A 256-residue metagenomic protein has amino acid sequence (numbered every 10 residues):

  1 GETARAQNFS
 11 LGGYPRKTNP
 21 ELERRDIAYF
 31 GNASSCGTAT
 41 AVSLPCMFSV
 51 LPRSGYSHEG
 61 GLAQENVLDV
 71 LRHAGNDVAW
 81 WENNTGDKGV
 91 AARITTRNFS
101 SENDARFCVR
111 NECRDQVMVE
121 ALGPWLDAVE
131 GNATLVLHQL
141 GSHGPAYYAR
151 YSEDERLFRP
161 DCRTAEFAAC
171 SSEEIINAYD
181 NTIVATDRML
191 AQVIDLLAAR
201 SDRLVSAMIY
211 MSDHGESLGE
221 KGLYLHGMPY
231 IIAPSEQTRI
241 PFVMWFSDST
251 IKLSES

Functional and structural regions predicted by a protein language model:
G1-S256: Catalytic domains that recognize anionic headgroups
